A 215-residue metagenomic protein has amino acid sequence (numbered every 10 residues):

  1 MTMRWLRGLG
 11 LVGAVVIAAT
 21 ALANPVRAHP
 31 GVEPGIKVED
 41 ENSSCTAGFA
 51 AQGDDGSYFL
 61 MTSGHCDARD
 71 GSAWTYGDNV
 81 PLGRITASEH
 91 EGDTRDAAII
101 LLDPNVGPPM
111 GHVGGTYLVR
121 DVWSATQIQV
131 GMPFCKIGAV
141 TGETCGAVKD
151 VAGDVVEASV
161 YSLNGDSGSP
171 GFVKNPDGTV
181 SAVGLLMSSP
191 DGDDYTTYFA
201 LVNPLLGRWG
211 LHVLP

Functional and structural regions predicted by a protein language model:
M1-A28: Secretory targeting and sorting signals
L9-V12, A68, I137, A147: Residue-level detector of bioactive/disordered segments in secreted/extracellular proteins and virion assembly
V16-A19, I137, T144, G171-K174 (+1 more regions): Residues at secondary-structure transition points
P25, G131, M187-S188: Compositionally biased, intrinsically disordered low-complexity regions enriched in charged/polar residues
H29-V106, M110-H112, Y117, W123 (+1 more regions): Catalytic histidine site
L102-N105, Y117-G142: Short glycine/Trp-rich loop-beta-loop segment that forms part of the substrate-binding cleft
G142-K149: Short, Lys/Arg- and Gly-enriched loop/turn segments at beta-strand edges
